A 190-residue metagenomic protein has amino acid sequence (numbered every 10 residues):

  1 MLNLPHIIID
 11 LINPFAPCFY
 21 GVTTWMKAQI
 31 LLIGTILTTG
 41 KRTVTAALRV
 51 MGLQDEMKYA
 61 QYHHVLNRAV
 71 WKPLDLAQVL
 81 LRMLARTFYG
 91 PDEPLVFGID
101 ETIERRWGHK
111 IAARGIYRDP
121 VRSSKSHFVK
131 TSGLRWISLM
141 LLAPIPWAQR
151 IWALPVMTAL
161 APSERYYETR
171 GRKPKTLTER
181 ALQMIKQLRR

Functional and structural regions predicted by a protein language model:
M1-R190: Conserved, well-structured functional cores that handle cations and Mg-NTP chemistry
